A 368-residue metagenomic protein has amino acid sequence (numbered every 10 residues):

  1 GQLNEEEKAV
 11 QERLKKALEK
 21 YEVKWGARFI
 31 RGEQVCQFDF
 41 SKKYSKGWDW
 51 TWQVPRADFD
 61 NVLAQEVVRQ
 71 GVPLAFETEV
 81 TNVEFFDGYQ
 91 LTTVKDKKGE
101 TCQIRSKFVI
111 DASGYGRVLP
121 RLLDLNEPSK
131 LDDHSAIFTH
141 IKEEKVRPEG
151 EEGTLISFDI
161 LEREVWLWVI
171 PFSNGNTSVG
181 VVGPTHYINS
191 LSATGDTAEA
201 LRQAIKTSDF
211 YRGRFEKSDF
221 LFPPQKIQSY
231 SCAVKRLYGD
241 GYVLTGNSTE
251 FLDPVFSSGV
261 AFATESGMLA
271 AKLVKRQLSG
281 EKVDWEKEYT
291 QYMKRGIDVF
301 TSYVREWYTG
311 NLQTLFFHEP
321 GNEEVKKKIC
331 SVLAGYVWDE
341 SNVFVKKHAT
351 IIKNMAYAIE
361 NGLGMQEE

Functional and structural regions predicted by a protein language model:
Q2-F59: A conserved beta-strand/loop capping segment in the N-terminal third of enzymes that catalyze redox or closely related
E12-A17, W48, L125, T154-I156 (+2 more regions): Short, P/G- and charge-enriched loop/turn segments at secondary-structure junctions
A17-K20, P128-L131, I156-I160, Q225 (+1 more regions): Short Gly/Pro-enriched turn/cap motifs at secondary-structure boundaries
K20-Y21, N189-L273, S279-T290: FAD/FMN-dependent oxidoreductases across multiple families
K43-K46, P184-I188, T249-F251: A short, flexible beta-alpha/helix-coil linker loop
W52, F108, F138, W166-V169 (+4 more regions): Tryptophan-centric aromatic hotspots in well-structured domains and transmembrane helices
Q65-G213: Predominantly flavin-linked oxidoreductase catalytic cores and closely associated redox partners
K272-E368: C-terminal helical "tail/cap" subdomain of flavin- and related membrane-associated enzymes
